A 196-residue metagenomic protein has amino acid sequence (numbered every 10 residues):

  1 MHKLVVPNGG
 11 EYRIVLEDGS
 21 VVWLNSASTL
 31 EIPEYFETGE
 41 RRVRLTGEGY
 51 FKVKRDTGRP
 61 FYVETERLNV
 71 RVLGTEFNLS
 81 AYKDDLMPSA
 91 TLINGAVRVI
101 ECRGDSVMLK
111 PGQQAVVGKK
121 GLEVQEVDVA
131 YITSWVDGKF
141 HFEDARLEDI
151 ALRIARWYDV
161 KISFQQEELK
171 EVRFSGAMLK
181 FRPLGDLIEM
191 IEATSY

Functional and structural regions predicted by a protein language model:
M1-Y196: A residue-level detector for the "anchor" residue at the start of short, highly conserved motifs
